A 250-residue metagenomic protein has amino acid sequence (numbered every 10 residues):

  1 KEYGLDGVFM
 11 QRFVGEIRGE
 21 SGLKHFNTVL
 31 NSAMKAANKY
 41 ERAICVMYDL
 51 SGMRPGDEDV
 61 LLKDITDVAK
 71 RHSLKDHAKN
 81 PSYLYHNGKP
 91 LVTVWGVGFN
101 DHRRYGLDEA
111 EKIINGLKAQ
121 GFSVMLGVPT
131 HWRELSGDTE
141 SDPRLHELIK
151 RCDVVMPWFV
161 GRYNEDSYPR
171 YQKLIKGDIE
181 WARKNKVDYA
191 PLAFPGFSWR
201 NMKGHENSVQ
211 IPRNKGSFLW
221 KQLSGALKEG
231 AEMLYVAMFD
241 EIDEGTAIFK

Functional and structural regions predicted by a protein language model:
K1-K250: Glycan-processing catalytic domains of CAZymes
